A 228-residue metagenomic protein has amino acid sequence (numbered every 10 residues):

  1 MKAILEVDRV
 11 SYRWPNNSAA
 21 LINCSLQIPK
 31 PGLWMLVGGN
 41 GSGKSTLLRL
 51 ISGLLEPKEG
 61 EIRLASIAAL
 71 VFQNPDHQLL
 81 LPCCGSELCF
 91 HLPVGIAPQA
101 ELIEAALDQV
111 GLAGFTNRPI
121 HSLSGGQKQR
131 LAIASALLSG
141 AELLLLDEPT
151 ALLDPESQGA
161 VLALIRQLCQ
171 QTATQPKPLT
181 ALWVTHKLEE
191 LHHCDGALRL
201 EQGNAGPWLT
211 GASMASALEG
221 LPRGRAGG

Functional and structural regions predicted by a protein language model:
M1-V7, S11-N23, N117: A short, flexible loop at the N-terminus of ABC-type nucleotide-binding domains that lies
V37-G39: The feature captures the beta-strand-to-loop junction immediately N-terminal to the Walker
S52: Helix-to-loop junction immediately C-terminal to a conserved catalytic motif
P119-L123, Q127: Conserved ABC ATPase signature
I133: Hydrophobic anchor residue at the start of the ABC signature
L144-E148: Catalytic Walker B motif of ABC-type/P-loop ATPase nucleotide-binding domains
N204-G228: Conserved beta-strand-loop-alpha-helix hinge in the C-terminal portion of ABC ATPase nucleotide-binding domains
